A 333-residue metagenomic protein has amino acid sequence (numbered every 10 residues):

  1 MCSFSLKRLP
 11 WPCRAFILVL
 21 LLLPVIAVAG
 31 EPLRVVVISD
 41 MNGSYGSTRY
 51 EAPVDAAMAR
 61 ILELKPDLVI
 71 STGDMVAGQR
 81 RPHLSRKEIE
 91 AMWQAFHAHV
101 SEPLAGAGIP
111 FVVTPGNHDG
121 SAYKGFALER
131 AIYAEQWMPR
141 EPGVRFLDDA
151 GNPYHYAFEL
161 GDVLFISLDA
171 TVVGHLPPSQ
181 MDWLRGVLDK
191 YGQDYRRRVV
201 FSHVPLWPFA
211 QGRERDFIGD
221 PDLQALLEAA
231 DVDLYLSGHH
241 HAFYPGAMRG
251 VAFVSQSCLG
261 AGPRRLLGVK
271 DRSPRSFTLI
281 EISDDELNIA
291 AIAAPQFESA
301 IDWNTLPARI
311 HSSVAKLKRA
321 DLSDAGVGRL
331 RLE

Functional and structural regions predicted by a protein language model:
M1-W11: N-terminal secretory signal peptides that target proteins for export/translocation
R14-V25: Bacterial N-terminal signal peptides
A27-E90, S179: N-terminal active-site segment of His-dependent metallophosphoesterases
D40, G73-D74, G116-N117, H203 (+1 more regions): Active-site glycine-centered loops adjacent to acidic/histidine catalytic or metal-binding residues that shape
T72, Y191-A210: Short acidic, glycine-rich surface-loop motifs adjacent to enzyme active sites
R81-R196, D222-L234, G246-S283: Extended active-site neighborhood of metal-dependent phosphoesterases/phosphodiesterases
V200-L206, D233-F243: Histidine-centered catalytic micro-motifs
A247-L332: Binuclear metal-dependent phosphoesterase catalytic core
